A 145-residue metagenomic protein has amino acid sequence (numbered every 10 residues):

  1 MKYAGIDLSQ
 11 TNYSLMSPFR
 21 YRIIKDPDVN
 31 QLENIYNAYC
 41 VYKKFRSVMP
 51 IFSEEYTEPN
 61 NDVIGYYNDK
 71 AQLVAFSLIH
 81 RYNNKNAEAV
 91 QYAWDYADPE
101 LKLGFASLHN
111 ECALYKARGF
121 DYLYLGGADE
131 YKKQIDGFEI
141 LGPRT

Functional and structural regions predicted by a protein language model:
M1-P27: Acyl-donor-binding surface of acyltransferase catalytic domains
D7, S17, C40-R46, G119 (+1 more regions): Generic alpha-helical secondary structure signal
F19-E100: A conserved beta-strand-loop-helix scaffold within acyl/acetyltransferase catalytic domains
N61, L73-F76, H80-G142: Acyl-donor binding region in acyl/amide transferases
